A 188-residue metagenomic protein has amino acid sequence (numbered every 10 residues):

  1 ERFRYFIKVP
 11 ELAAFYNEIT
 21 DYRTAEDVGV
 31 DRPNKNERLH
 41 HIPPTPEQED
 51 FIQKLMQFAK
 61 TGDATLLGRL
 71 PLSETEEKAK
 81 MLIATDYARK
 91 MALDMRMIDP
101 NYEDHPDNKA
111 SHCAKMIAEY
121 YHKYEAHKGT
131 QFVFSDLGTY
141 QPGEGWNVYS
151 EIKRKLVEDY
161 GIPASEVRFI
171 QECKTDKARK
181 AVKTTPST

Functional and structural regions predicted by a protein language model:
E1-E103, K115, E119: Inter-lobe coupling linker of SF2 helicases/translocases
L12, Y102-A114, E144-Y149: Phosphate/oxyanion-binding active-site loops and adjacent basic polyanion-contact surfaces
H112-M116, A181-V182: Well-ordered alpha-helical segments embedded in enzymatic catalytic cores
I117-K128: Glycine-rich phosphate/diphosphate-binding loops that line cofactor/substrate pockets in enzymes
H127-G129, S187-T188: Short coil/turn segments at beta-strand junctions that form active-site/ligand-binding loops
G129-L137: Conserved RecA-like ASCE P-loop NTPase motor core of nucleic-acid helicases/translocases
G138-F169: Conserved helicase motor "Helicase C" RecA-like lobe of SF1/SF2 P-loop NTPases
P163-T188: Conserved helicase ATPase core of P-loop NTP-dependent helicases/translocases
